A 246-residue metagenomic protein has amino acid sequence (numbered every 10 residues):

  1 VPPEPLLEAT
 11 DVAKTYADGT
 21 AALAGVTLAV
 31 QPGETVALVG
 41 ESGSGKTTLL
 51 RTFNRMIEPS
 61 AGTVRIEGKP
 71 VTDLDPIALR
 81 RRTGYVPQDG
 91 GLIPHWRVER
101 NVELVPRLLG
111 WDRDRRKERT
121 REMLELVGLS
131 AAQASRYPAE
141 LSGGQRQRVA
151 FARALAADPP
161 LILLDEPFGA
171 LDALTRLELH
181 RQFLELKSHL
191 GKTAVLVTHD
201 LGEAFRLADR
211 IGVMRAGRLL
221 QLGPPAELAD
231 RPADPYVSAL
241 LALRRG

Functional and structural regions predicted by a protein language model:
V39-E41: The feature captures the beta-strand-to-loop junction immediately N-terminal to the Walker
N54: Helix-to-loop junction immediately C-terminal to a conserved catalytic motif
P70-G84, L108, R113-D114, L228-P232: ABC ATPase NBD coupling module
D114-A132, E185: Conserved ABC ATPase "signature" region
Y137-L141, Q145: Conserved ABC ATPase signature
A139, A157, G191: Conserved signature/switch motifs of ABC ATPase nucleotide-binding domains
L222-G223, R231: ABC ATPase "signature
